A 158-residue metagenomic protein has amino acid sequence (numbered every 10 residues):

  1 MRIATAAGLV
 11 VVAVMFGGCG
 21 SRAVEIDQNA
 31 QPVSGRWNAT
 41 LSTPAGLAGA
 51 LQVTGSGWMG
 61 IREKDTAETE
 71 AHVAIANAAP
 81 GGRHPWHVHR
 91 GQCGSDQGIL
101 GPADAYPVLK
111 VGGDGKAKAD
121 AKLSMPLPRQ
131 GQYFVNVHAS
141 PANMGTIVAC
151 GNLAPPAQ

Functional and structural regions predicted by a protein language model:
M1-G17: Sec-dependent bacterial lipoprotein signal peptides
C19-Q158: N-terminal leader/targeting pre-sequences
